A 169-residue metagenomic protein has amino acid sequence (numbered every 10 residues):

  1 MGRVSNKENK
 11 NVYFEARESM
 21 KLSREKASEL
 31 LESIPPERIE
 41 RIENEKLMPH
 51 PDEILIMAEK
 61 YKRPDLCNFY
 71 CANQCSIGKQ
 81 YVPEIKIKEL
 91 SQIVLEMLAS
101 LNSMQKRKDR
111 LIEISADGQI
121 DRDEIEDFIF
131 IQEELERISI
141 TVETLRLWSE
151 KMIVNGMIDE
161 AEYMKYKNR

Functional and structural regions predicted by a protein language model:
M1-S19: A short, Lys/Arg-rich alpha-helix, primarily the initiator
S19-R41: Short alpha-helical DNA-recognition segment
L31, I42-E43, E53, Y61: DNA major-groove recognition helix of helix-turn-helix
D52-Y70: DNA major-groove recognition helix of helix-turn-helix/homeodomain DNA-binding modules
L55, L95-Q105, I129-E143: Generic structural signal for well-ordered, non-transmembrane alpha-helical segments in soluble/cytosolic regions
Y70-A99, M152-R169: Short, charged recognition helix plus adjacent turn of helix-turn-helix-like nucleic-acid-binding domains
K86-E89, K106, I112-F128: Acidic, glycine-anchored loop motifs typical of Ca2+
